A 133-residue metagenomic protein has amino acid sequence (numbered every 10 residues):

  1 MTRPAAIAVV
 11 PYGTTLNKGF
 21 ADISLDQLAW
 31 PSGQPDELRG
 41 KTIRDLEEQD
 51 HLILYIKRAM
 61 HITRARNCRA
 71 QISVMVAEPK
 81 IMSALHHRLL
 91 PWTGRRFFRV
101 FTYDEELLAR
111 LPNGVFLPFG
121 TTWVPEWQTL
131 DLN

Functional and structural regions predicted by a protein language model:
M1-C68: N-terminal pre-catalytic "stem/leader" segment of glycosyltransferase-like enzymes
A59-N133: Catalytic core of nucleotide-activated saccharide and alditol-phosphate transferases
